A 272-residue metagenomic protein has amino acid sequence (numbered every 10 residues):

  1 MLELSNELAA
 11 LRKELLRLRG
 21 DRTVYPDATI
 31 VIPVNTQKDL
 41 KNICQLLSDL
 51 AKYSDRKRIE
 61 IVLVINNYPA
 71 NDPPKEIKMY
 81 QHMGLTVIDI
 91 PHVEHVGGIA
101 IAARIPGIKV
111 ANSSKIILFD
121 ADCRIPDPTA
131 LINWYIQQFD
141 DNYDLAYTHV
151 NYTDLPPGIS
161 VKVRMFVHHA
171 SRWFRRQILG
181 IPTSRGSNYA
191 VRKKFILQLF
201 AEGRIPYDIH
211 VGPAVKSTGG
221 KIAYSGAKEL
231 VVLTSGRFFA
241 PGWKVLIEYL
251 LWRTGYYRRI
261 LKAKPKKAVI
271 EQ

Functional and structural regions predicted by a protein language model:
M1-D49: N-proximal low-complexity "stem/linker" segments adjacent to membrane-targeting elements
L47-H92: Acidic donor-binding segment of Leloir-type glycosyltransferases
V93-A111: Glycine-rich, basic loop-to-helix element that forms the pyrophosphate-binding segment of sugar-nucleotide handling
S114-R124: Short beta-strand-to-loop acidic/aromatic patch adjacent to the donor-nucleotide binding site
A130-L145: Conserved donor-nucleotide/metal-binding helix-loop-beta segment in metal-dependent transferases, i.e., the alpha-helix
A146-I159: Short beta-strand-to-loop element that shapes/binds the nucleotide-sugar donor at the catalytic cleft/hinge
I205-P213: Acidic donor-binding loop at a coil-to-helix junction in glycosyltransferase catalytic cores that engages
S225-K244: Active-site donor/metal-binding and catalytic loop motifs of nucleotide-sugar-dependent glycosylation enzymes
